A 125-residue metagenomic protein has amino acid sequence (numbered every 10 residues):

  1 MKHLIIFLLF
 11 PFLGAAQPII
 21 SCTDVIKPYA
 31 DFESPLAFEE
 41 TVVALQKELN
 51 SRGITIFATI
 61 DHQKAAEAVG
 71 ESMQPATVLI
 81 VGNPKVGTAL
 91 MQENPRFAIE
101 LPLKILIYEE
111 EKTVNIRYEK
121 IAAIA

Functional and structural regions predicted by a protein language model:
H3-L13: Sec-dependent N-terminal signal peptides
L4-I5, A30, V86: Hydrophobic alpha-helical segments with strong N-terminal bias
G14, A30, T77, I105 (+1 more regions): A broad, low-specificity signal marking well-ordered, structured residues that form hydrophobic/aromatic
Q17-I56: Terminal, regulation- and interaction-focused segments at domain boundaries
Q46, N50-L103, I107: Compact, glycine-rich, soluble single-domain proteins
K104-A125: Beta-strand/loop substructures that line and gate deep hydrophobic ligand-binding cavities in soluble
